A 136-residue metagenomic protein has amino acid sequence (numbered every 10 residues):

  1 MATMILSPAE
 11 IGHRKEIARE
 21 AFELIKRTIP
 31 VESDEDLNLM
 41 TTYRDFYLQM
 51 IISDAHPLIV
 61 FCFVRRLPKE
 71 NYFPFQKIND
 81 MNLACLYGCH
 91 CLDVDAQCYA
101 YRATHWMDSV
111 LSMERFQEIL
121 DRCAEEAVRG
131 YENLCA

Functional and structural regions predicted by a protein language model:
M1-Q49, A84-D93: Charge-rich, low-complexity N-terminal segments
L6, F61-R66, S109-S112, F116: Short histidine-centered catalytic/ligand-binding loop motif
E10-I17, K69-P74, R115, I119-R122 (+1 more regions): Short amphipathic alpha-helical segments
L24, K77-C85, I119-N133: Conserved short hydrophobic interaction patches
D36-T42, I59-F61, Y101: Generic recognition of long tandem-repeat/solenoid scaffolds
R44-L67: Hydrophobic-cavity lipid-handling domains and compact docking modules
V60-R102: Short, internal acidic amphipathic alpha-helical interface segments that mediate docking to partner proteins
L92-E125, E132-A136: Well-ordered alpha/beta subsegment
